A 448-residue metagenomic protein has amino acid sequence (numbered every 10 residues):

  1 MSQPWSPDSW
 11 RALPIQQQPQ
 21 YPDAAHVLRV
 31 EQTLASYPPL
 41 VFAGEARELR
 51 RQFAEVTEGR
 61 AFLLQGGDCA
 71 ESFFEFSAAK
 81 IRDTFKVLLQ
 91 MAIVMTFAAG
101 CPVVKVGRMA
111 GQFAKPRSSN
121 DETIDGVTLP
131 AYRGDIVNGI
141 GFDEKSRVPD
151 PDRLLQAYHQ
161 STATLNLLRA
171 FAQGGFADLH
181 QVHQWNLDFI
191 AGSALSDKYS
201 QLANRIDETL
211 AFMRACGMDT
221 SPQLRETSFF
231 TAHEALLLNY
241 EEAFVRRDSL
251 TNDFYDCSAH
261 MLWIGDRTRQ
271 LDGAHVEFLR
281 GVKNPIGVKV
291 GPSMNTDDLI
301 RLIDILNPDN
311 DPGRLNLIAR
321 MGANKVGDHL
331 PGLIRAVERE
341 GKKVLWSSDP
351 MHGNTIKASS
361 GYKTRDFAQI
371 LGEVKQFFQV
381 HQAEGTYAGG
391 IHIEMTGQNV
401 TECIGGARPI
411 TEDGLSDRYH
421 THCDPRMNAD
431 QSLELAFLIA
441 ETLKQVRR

Functional and structural regions predicted by a protein language model:
M1-D135: Long, contiguous, compositionally biased segments that the model treats as domain-scale units
M1-Y37, G405-R448: N-terminal charge/polar-biased segments
E48-R50, D272-H275, L302, L330-L333: Glycine-rich, charged/polar anion/phosphate-binding loops that engage phosphate groups from diverse ligands
E58, S258, G281-N284, E340-K342 (+1 more regions): Short, well-ordered loop/turn elements at secondary-structure boundaries
F62-A70, R280-V282, D311-G313, H352-K357 (+1 more regions): Short acidic (Asp/Glu) and glycine-rich catalytic loops that position anionic groups and cofactors
C69-E71, M109-G111, S293, G322-N324 (+2 more regions): Short, glycine-/Ser/Thr-/acidic-enriched flexible segments
F76-G322, R365, I391-H392, P409-E412 (+1 more regions): Active-site-facing alpha/beta catalytic cores
L299-D309, G313-W346, H352-I404: Non-transmembrane, aqueous-exposed alpha-helical and coiled segments at domain scale
